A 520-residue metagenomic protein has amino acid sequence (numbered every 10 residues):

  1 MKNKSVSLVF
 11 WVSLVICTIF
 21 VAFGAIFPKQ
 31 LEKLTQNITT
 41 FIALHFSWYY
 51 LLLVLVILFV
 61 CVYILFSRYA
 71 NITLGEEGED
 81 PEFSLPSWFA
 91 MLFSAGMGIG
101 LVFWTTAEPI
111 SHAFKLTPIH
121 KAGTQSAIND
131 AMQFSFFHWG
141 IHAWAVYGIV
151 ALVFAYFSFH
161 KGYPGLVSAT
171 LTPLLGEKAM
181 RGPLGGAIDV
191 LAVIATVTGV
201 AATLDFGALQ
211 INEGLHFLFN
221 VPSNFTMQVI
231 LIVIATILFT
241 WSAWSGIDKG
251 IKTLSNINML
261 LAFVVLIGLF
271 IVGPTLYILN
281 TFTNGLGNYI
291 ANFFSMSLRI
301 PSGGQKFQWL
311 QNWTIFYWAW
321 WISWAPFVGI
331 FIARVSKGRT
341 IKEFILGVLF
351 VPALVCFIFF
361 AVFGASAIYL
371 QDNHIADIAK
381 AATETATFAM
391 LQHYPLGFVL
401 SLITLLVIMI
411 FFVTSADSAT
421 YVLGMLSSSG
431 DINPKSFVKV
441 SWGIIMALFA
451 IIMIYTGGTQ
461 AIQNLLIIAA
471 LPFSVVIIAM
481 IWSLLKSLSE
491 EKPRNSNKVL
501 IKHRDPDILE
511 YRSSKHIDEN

Functional and structural regions predicted by a protein language model:
M1-A127, I267, I481-L488, S514-E519: N-terminal alpha-helical transmembrane segments of multi-pass membrane transport and channel/translocase proteins
M1-K4, P28-I42, C61-D80, M132-F137 (+8 more regions): Membrane-water interface regions at transmembrane-helix termini and the short interhelical loops of multi-pass membrane
K2-W11, V15-A25, L58-Y63, M97-L101 (+9 more regions): Helix-loop-helix module between adjacent transmembrane segments
I16, Y49-F66, A262-G273, V355-A365 (+3 more regions): Hydrophobic alpha-helical segments of multi-pass membrane transport proteins
L34-T39, F66-L85, I110-Q133, Y156-P183 (+4 more regions): Flexible loop linkers connecting adjacent transmembrane helices in multi-pass alpha-helical membrane transporters
W48, L85, G123-A131, A179-V190 (+3 more regions): Membrane-interface alpha-helices at helix entry/exit sites of multi-pass transporters
M180-G182, A192-R339, L346, V351-L402 (+1 more regions): Membrane-embedded translocation segments of transport machinery
K498-N520: Long, low-complexity, intrinsically disordered cytosolic termini of multi-pass membrane proteins
